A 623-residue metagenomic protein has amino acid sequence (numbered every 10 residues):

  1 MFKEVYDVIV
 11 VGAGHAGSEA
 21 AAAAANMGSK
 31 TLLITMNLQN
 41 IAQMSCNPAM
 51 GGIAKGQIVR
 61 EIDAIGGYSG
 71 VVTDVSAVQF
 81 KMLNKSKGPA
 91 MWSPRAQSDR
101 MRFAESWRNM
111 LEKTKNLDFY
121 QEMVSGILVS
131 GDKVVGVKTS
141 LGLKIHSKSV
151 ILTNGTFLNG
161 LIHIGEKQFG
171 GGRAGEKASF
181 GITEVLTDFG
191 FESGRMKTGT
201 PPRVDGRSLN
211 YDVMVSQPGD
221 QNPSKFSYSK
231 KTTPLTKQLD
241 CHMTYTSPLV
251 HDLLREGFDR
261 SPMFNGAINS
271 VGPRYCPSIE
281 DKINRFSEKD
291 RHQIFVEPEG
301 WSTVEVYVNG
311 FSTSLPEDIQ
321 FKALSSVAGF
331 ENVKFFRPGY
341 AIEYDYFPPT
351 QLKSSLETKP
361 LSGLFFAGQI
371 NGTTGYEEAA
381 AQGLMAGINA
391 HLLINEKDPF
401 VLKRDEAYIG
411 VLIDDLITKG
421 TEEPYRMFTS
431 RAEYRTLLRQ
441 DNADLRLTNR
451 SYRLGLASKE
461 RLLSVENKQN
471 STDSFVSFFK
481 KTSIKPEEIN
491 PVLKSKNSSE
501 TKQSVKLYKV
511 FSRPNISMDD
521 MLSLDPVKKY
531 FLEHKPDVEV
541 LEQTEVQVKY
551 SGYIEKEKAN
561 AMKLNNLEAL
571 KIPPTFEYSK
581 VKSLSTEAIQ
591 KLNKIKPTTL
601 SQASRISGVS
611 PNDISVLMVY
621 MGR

Functional and structural regions predicted by a protein language model:
F2-A16: Beta1/beta-strand and adjacent pyrophosphate-binding region of the FAD-binding site in flavoprotein oxidoreductases
V5, A22-G126, L141, T153-R173 (+3 more regions): Conserved N-terminal/central alpha/beta ligand/cofactor-binding core
V11, K144-G155: Short hydrophobic core segments
N37-Q39, K55, E184-F321, G329 (+3 more regions): An anion/pyrophosphate-binding glycine-rich loop and adjacent beta-alpha core in soluble alpha-beta enzymes
L128-K144: Conserved beta-strand-loop-beta-strand element in the redox core of flavoprotein oxidoreductases
W301, Y307-T373, V401-D414, D537-K591 (+1 more regions): A glycine-rich dinucleotide-binding beta-alpha-beta segment and adjacent secondary-structure elements that constitute
A379-F400: Internal hydrophobic alpha-helix adjacent to the cofactor/substrate pocket in enzyme cavities
R431, L437, T448-D613, V619-R623: Extended, charge-enriched "interface" segments that sit outside catalytic cores
